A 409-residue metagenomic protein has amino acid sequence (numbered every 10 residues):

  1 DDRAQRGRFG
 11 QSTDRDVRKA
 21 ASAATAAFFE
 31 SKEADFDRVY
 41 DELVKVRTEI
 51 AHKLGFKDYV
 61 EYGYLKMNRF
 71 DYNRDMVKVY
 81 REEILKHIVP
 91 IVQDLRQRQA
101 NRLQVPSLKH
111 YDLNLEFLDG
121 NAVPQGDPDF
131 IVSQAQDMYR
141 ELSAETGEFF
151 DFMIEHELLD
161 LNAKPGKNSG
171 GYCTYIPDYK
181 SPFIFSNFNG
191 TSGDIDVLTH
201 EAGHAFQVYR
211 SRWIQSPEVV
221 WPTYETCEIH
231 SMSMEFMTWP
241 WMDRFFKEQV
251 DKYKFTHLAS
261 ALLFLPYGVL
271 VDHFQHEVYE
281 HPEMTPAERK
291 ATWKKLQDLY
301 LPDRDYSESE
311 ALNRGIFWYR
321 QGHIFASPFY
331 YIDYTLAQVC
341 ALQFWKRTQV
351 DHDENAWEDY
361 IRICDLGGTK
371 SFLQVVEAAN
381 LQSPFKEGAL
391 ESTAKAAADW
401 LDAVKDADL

Functional and structural regions predicted by a protein language model:
D1-D16, T48-Y62, K167, R304-E308: Acidic, low-complexity proline/glycine-rich segments
A24-K32, Y72-K78, L113-P124, A144 (+5 more regions): Glycine- and acidic
A26-F183, Q382: Contiguous, non-catalytic segments that form substrate-binding/exosite surfaces or channel walls
Y40-K57, E61, L95-Q99, G203-W213 (+1 more regions): Long, well-ordered alpha-helical segments
L85-H87, S211, P222-V250, H257-A259 (+2 more regions): Post-HExxH zinc-binding segment in Zn-dependent metallohydrolases
R98, R102, L142-E145, Y209-E218 (+3 more regions): Inter-helical turn/loop segments and adjacent helix faces that build the functional surface of alpha-helical bundle
N162, L198, F206, S233 (+4 more regions): C-terminal, non-catalytic "cap/extension" segments appended to globular domains
S186-S211, E228-M232, F236, F274 (+1 more regions): Active-site recognition of the HExxH zinc-binding catalytic motif
